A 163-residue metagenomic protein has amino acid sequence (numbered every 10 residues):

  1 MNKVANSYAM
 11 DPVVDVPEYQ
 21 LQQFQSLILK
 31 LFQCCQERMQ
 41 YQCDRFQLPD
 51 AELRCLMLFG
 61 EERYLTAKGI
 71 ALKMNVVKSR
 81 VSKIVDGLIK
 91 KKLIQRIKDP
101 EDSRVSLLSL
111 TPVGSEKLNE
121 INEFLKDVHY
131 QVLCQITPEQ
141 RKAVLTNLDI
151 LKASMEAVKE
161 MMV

Functional and structural regions predicted by a protein language model:
M1-F46, L93: N-terminal leader segment of winged-helix/HTH proteins
N2-Y8, G87-D149: Charged, amphipathic alpha-helical coiled-coil/dimerization segments
L21-C43, L118-I136, R141-M155, K159: Hydrophobic alpha-helical core bundles mediating ligand binding, dimerization, or RNAP-core interactions
Q33-R80: N-terminal helix-turn-helix DNA-binding core of bacterial DNA-binding proteins
C34, L58, L65, G87 (+2 more regions): Amphipathic alpha-helical interaction surfaces
M161-V163: Short acidic DE-rich linear segments
